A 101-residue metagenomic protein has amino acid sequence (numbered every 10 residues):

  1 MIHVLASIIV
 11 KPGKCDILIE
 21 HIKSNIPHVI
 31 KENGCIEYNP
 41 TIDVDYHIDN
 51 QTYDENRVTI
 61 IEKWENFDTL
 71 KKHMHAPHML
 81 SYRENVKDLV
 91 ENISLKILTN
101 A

Functional and structural regions predicted by a protein language model:
M1-I2, A101: Absolute protein N-terminus
I2-I9, T41-M74: Short, well-ordered beta-strand segments in beta-rich or mixed alpha/beta enzyme and ligand-binding folds
G13-L18: Short, conserved charged micro-motifs
N25-I36, D54, I61-K96: An amphipathic, aromatic/His-enriched active-site/gating alpha helix that lines ligand/cofactor pockets
P40, L95-N100: Hydrophobic/anchoring residues in structured secondary elements
